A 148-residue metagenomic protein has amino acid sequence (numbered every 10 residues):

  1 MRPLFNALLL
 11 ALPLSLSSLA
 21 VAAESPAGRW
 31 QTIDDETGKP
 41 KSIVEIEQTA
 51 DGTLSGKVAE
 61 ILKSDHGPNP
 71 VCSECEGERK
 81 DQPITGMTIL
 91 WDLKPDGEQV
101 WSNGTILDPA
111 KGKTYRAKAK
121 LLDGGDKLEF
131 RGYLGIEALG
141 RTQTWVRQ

Functional and structural regions predicted by a protein language model:
M1-F5: Positively charged n-region of N-terminal signal peptides that target proteins for export
A7-S17: Bacterial N-terminal signal peptides
S18-A23: Sec/Tat signal peptide C-region and signal peptidase I cleavage site
E24-K41, R141-Q148: K/E-rich alpha-helical interaction surfaces of small helical-bundle regulatory domains
T32-A117: Central antiparallel beta-sheet cores of small beta-barrel/beta-sandwich binding domains
C75-D81, E129-I136: Short aromatic-glycine motifs in intrinsically disordered, low-complexity regions
A117-K118, D123-E129: Short, compact, well-ordered microdomains
K127, Y133-Q148: Edge beta-strand at a domain terminus
